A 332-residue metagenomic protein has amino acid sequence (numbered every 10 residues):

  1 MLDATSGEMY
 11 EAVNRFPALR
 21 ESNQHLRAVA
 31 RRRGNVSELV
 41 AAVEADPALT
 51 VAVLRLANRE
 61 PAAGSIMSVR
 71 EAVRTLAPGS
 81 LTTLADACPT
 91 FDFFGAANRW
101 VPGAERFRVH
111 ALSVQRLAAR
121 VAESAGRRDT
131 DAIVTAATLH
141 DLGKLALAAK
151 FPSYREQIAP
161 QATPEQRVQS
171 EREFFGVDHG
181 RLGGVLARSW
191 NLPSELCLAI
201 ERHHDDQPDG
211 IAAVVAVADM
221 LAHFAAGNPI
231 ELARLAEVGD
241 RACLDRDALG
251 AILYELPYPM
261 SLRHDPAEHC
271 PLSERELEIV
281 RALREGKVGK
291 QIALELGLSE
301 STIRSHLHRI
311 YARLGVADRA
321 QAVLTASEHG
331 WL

Functional and structural regions predicted by a protein language model:
M1-Y154, R167-P229, W331: Conserved alpha-helical "signature site" that marks functionally important helical segments or helix/loop junctions
A41, T135, L294, A312 (+1 more regions): Alpha-helical residues within the helix-turn-helix
P89, H204-D205, R281-E285, S327: Short, locally clustered residues in the helix-turn-helix/winged-helix DNA-binding domain
L244-R263: Short, structured interface segments
M260-R281: Regulatory hinge/linker segments at domain boundaries that couple sensory/effector modules to output domains
P266-A267, A312-L332: Basic, Lys/Arg-enriched C-terminal extension of HTH/homeodomain DNA-binding domains
L277-R281, Y311, V323: Hydrophobic residues on short alpha-helical segments
G286-Q321: Recognition helix of helix-turn-helix DNA-binding domains
